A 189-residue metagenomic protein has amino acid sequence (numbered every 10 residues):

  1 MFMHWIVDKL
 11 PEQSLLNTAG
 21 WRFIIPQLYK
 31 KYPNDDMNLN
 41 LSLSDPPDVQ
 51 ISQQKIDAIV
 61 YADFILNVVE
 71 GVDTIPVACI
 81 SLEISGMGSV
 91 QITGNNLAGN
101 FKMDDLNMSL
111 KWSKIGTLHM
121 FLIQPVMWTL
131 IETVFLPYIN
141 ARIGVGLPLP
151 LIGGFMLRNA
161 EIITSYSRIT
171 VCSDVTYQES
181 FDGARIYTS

Functional and structural regions predicted by a protein language model:
M1-T129, T133, A141, V145-S189: Membrane-lipid interaction segments
